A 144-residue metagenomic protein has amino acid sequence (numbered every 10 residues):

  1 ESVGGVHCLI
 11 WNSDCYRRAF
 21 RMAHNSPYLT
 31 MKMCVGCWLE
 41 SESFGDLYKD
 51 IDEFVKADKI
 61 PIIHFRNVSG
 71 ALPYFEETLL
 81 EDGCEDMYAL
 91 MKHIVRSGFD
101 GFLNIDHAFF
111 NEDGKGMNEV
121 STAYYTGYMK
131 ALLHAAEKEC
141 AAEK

Functional and structural regions predicted by a protein language model:
S2-K144: Histidine-acidic metal/acid-base catalytic patches
